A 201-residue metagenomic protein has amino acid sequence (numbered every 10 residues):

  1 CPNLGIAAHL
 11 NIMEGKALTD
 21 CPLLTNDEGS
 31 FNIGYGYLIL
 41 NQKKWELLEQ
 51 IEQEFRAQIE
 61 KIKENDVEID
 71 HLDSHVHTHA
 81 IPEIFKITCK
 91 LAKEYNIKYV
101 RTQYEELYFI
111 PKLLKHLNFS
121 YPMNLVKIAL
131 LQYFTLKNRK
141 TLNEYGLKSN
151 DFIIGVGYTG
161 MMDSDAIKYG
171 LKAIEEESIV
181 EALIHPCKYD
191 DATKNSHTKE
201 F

Functional and structural regions predicted by a protein language model:
C1-H71, P82-F201: Terminal accessory/targeting
S74-V76: Active-site histidine-anchored catalytic micro-motif
T78-A80: Acidic, metal-coordinating catalytic cores used for nucleic-acid/nucleotide bond scission and strand-transfer chemistry
